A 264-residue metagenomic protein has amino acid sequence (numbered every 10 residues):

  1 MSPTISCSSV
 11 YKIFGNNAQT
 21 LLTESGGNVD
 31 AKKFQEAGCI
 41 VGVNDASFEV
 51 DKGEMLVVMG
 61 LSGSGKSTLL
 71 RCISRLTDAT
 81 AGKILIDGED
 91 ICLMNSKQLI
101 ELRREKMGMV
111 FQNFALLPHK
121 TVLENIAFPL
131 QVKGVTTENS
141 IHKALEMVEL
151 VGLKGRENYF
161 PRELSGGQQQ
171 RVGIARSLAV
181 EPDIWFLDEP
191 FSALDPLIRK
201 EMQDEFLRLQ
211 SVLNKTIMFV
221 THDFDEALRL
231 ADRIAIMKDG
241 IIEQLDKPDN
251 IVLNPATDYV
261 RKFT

Functional and structural regions predicted by a protein language model:
T23-K32, E89-D90, Q131, E138-G155: Conserved ABC ATPase "signature" region
S74: Helix-to-loop junction immediately C-terminal to a conserved catalytic motif
G82-D90: Conserved ABC transporter NBD signature motif
K120-A127: Short coil-to-helix segment of the ABC ATPase nucleotide-binding domain corresponding to the Q-loop/switch region
F160-L164, Q168: Conserved ABC ATPase signature
A179-D183: A short, proline-enriched helix->beta-strand linker immediately N-terminal to the Walker B motif in ABC-type P-loop
L245-D246, N254: ABC ATPase "signature
